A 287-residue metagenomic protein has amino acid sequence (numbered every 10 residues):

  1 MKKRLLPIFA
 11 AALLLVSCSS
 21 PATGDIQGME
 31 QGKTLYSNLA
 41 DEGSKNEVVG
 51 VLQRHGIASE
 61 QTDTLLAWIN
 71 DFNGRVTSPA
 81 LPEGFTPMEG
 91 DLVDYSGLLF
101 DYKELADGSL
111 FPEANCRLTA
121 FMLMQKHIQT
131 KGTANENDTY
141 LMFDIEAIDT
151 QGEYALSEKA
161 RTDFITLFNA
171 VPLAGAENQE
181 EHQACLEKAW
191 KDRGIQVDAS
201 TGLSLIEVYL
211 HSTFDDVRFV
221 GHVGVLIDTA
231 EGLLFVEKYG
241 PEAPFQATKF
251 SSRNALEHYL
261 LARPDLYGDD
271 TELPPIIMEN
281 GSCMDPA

Functional and structural regions predicted by a protein language model:
R4-P21: Sec-dependent N-terminal signal peptides of Gram-positive bacterial secreted proteins and lipoproteins
C18-A287: Cysteine-nucleophile amide-bond enzymes
